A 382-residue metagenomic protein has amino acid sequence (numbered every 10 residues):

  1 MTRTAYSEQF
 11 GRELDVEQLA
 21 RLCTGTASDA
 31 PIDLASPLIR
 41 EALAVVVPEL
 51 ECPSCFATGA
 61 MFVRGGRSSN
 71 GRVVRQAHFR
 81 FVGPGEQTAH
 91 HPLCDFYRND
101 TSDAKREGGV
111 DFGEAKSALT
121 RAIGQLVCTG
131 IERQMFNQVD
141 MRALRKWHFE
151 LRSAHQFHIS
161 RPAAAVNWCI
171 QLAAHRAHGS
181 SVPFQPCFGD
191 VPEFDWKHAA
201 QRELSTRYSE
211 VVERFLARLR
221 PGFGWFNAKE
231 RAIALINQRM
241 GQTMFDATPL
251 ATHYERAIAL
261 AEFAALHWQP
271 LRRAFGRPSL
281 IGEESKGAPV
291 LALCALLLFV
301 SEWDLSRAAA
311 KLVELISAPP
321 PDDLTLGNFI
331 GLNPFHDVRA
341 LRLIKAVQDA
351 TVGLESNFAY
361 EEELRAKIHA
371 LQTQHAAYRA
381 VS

Functional and structural regions predicted by a protein language model:
M1, C294, R379-S382: Polar low-complexity intrinsically disordered regions
M1-Q125: N-terminal cysteine/histidine-rich coordination modules
Y6, F96-Y97, Y208, Y254 (+2 more regions): Sequence-level detector for tyrosine residue identity
D15, E132-D140, D322-D323, N333: Helix N-terminus capping/helix-initiation residues
V74, F79-V211, F215: Domain-exit/linker segments immediately C-terminal to small folded modules
A154-H369: Intrinsically disordered, low-complexity regulatory regions
E363-V381: Intrinsically disordered, low-complexity, repeat-rich regions that form long N- or C-terminal tails or large
